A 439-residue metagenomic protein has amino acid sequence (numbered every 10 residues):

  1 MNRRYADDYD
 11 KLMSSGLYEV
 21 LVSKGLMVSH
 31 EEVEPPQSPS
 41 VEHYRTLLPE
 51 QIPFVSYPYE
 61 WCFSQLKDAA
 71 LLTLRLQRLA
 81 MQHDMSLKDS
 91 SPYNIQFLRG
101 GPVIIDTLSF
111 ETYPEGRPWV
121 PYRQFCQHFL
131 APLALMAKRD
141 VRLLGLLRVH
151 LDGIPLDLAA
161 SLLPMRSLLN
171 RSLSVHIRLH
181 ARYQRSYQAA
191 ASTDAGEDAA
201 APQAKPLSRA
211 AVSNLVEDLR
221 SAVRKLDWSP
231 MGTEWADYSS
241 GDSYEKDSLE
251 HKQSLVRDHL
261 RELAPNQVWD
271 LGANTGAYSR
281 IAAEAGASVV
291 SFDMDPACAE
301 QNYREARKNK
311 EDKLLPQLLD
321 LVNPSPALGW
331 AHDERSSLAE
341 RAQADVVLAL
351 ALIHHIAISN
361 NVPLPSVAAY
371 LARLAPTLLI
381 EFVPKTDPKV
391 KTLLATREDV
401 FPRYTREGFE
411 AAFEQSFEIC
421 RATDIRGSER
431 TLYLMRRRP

Functional and structural regions predicted by a protein language model:
S86, S91-R139: Catalytic activation segment of kinase domains across protein kinase-like and atypical kinase folds
A264-N274: Conserved class I S-adenosyl-L-methionine
T275-A287: Conserved SAM-binding loop of SAM-dependent methyltransferases across substrates and taxa, primarily the Class I
S288-D293: Conserved SAM-binding motif I beta-strand of class I
Y303-R341: S-adenosyl-L-methionine
L348: A conserved beta-strand element that flanks and buttresses the S-adenosyl-L-methionine
H355-L371: A short, conserved alpha-helix within the catalytic core of class I
Y370-K385: Conserved beta-strand signature within the Rossmann-like core of class I S-adenosyl-L-methionine
